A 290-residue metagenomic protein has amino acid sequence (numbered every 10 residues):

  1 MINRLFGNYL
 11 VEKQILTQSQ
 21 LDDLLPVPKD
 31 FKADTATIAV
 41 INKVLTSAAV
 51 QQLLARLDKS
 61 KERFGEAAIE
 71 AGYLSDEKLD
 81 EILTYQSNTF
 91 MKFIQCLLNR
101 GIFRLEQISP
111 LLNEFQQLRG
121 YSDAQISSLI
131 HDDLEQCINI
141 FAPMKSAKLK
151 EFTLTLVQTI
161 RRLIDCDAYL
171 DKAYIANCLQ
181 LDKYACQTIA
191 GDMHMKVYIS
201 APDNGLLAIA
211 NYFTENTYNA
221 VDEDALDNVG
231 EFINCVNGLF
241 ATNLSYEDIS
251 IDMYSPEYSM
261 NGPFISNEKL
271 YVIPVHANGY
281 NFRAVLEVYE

Functional and structural regions predicted by a protein language model:
M1-F141, Q158, R162, C178 (+2 more regions): Non-catalytic accessory regions
R104, L118, S127-F213, N219 (+1 more regions): N-terminal intrinsically disordered, cationic/polar leader segments that include organellar targeting peptides
N216-N228, F232: Conserved short strand/loop->alpha-helix "switch" segment adjacent to the catalytic nucleotide/phosphoryl-transfer site
N228-L244: Short, well-ordered alpha-helical segments
